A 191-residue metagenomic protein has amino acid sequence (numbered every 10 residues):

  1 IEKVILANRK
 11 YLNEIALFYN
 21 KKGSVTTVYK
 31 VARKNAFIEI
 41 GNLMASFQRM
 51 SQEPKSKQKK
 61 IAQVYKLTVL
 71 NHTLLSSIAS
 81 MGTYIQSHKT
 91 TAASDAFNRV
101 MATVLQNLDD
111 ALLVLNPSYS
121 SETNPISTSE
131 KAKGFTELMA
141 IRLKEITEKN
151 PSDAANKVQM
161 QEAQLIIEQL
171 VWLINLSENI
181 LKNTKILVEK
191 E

Functional and structural regions predicted by a protein language model:
E2-G41, A45-P54, H88-E191: Long, hydrophobic alpha-helical segments that serve as membrane-spanning/inserting helices
R9, N13-A16, H72-T83: Extended, charged coiled-coil helical stalks used as long, distance-spanning scaffolds in large assemblies
V28-Y29, K60-Y65: Membrane-water interface at loop-to-transmembrane-helix junctions
A62, V69-L70, V100, N107: Alpha-helix boundary/capping detector
Q63-S77, F135-I146: Long, amphipathic, charge-rich alpha-helical segments that form helical bundles/coiled-coils
V69, T73-S76, S80, E168-N175: Short, hydrophobic/amphipathic alpha-helical patches that form generic packing surfaces within helical domains
